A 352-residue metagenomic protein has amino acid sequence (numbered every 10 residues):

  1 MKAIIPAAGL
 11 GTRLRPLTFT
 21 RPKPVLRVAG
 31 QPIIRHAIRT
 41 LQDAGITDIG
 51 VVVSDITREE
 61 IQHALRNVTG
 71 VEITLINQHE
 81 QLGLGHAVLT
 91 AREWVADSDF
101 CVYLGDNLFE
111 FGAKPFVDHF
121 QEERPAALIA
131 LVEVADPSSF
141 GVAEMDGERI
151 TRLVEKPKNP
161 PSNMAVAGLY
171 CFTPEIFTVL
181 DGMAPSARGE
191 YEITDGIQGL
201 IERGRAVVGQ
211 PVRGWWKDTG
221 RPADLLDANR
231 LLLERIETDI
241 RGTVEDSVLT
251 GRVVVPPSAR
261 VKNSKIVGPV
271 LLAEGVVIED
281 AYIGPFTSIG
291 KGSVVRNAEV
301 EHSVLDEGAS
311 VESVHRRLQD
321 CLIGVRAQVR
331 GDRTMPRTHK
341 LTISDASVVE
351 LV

Functional and structural regions predicted by a protein language model:
M1-I5, R13-F19, L26-R27, Q31-L104 (+5 more regions): Conserved N-terminal catalytic core of the sugar/cofactor nucleotidyltransferase
G9, D106, E133, R221: Active-site glycine-centered loops adjacent to acidic/histidine catalytic or metal-binding residues that shape
G9, I56, P174-E175, A223: Alpha-helix/helix-capping structural signal
V25, A143-M145, G209: A structural signal for short hydrophobic beta-strand segments in well-ordered beta-sheet cores
D48-S54, A130-L131, V304, L322: Short internal beta-strands
I76-Q78, A130, Q210-V212: Conserved beta-strand termini and adjacent loop/short-helix elements that scaffold enzyme active sites in alpha/beta
F109-A187: Conserved core of the sugar-phosphate nucleotidyltransferase
E175, G182-V352: Left-handed beta-helix
